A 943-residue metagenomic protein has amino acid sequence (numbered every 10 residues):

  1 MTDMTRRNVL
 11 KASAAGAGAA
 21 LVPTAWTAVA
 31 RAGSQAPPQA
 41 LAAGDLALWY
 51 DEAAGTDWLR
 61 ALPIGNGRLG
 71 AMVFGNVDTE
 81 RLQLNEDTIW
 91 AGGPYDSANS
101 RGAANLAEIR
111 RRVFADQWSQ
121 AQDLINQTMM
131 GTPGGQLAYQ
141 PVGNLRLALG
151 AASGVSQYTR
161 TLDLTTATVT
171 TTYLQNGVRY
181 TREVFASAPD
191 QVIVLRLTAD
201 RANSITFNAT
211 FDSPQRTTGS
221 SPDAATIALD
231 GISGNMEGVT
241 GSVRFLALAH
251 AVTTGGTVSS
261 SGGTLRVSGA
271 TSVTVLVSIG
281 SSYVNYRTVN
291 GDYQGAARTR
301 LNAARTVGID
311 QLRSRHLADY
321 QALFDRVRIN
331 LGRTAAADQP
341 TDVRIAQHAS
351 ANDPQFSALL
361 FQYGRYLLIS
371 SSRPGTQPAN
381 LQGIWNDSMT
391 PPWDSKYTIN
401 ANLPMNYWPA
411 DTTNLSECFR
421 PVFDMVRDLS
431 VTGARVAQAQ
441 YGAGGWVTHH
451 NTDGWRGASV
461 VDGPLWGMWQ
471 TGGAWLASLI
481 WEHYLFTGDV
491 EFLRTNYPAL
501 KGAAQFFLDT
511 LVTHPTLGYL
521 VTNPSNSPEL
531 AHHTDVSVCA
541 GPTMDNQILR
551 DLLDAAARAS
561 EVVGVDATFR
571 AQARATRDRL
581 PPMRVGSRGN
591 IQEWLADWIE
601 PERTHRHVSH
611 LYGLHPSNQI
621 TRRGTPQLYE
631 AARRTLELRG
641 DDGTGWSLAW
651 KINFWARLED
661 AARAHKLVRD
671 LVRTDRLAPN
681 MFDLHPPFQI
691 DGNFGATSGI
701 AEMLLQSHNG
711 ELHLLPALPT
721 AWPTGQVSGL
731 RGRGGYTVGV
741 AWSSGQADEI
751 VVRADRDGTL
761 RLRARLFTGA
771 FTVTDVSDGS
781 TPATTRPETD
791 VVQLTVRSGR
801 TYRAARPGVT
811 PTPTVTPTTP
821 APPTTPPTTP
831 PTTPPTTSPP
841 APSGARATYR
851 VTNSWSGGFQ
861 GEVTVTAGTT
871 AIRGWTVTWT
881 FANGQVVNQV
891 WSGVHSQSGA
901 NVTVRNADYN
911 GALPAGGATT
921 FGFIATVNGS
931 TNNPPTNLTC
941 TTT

Functional and structural regions predicted by a protein language model:
T2, N8-A28: N-terminal export signals
A36-L465, E482-Y484, P515, V562-V565 (+4 more regions): Aromatic-residue-lined binding/catalytic grooves and analogous aromatic/hydrophobic interfacial grooves in multimeric
A61-L84, T88, E108, T128-M129 (+5 more regions): C-terminal capping/lid segments that line or modulate ligand- or cofactor-binding pockets
A188-L195, A199-D200, G735-R761, G861 (+2 more regions): Carbohydrate-binding surface patches
I205-S213, R753-F767, A871-A882: Surface-exposed beta-strand/loop patches in extracellular or lumenal glycoproteins
L762-D778, T878-W891: Solvent-exposed beta-hairpin/edge-strand motifs
T810-A841: Ser/Thr/Gly/Pro-rich low-complexity, disordered linker/stalk segments of secreted and cell-surface proteins
P840-T943: Extracellular low-complexity, O-glycosylation-prone Ser/Thr/Pro/Gly-rich "stalks" and linkers flanking catalytic
